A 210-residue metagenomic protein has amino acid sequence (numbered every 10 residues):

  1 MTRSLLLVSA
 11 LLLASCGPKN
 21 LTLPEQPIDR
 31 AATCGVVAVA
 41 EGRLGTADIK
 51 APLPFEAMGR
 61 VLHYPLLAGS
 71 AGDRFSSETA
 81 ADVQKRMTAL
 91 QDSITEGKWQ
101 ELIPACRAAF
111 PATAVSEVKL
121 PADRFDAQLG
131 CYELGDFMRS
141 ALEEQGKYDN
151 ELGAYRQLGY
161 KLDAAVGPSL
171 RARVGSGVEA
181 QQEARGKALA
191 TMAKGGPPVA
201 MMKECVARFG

Functional and structural regions predicted by a protein language model:
T2, F110, G135-M138: Generic secondary-structure microfeatures
T2-V8: Sec-dependent signal peptide recognition, specifically the positively charged N-region followed immediately by
L7, E25-Q26, G97, G196: Residue-level detector of secondary-structure boundary/capping sites
C16-K19: Bacterial signal peptide processing site
P24-D73, D123-A172: Short N-proximal segments of mature Sec-exported proteins
F55-A122, A154-G210: Compact alpha-helical subdomains of small soluble proteins
